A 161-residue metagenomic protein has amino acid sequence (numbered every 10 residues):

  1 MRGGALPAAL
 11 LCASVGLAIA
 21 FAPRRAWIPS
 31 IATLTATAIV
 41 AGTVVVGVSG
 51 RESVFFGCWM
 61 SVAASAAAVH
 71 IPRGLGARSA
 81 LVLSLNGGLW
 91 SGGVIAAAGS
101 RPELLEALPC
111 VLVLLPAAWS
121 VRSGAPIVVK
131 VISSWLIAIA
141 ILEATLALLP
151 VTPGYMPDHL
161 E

Functional and structural regions predicted by a protein language model:
M1-E161: Membrane metalloprotein/metal-transporter helix-bundle signature
